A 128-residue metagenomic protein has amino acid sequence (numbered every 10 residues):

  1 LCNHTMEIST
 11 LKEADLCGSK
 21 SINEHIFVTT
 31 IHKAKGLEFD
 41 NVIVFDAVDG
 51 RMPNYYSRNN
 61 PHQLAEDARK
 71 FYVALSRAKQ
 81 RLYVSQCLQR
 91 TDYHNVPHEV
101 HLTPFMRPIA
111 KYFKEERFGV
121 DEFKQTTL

Functional and structural regions predicted by a protein language model:
L1-L64, K70, A78-L82: Core RecA-like ATPase module of SF1/SF2 helicases and allied nucleic-acid translocases
D46-L128: C-terminal accessory regions
